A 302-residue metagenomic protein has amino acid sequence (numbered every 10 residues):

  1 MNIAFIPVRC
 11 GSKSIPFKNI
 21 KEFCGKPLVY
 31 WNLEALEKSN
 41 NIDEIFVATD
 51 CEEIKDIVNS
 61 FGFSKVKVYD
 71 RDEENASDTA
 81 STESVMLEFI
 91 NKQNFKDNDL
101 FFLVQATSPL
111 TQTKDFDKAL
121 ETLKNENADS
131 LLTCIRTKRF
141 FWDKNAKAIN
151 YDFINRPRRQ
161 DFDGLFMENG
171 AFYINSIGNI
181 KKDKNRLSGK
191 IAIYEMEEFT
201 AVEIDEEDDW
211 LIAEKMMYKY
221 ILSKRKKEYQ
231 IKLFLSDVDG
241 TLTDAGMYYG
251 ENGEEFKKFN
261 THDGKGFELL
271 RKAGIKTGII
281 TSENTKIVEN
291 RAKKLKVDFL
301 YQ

Functional and structural regions predicted by a protein language model:
M1-P16, F234-L242: N-terminal nucleotide-binding beta1-loop-alpha1 segment
I15-K38: Short, well-formed alpha-helical segments that are part of the catalytic scaffolds of diverse glycosyltransferases
N32-D97: Conserved N-terminal catalytic core of the sugar/cofactor nucleotidyltransferase
D78-E88, D97-L100, A106-E197: Conserved core of the sugar-phosphate nucleotidyltransferase
G178, E198-S236: Non-catalytic pre-domain segments flanking phosphatase-related domains
Y229-L233, V238-G274: Active-site neighborhood of HAD-like aspartate-dependent phosphohydrolases
F267-R291: Substrate-recognition element of Asp-dependent hydrolases with the DxDx(T/V) motif
E289, K293-Q302: Substrate-recognition "cap/lid" segment bordering the active-site pocket of phosphatases
